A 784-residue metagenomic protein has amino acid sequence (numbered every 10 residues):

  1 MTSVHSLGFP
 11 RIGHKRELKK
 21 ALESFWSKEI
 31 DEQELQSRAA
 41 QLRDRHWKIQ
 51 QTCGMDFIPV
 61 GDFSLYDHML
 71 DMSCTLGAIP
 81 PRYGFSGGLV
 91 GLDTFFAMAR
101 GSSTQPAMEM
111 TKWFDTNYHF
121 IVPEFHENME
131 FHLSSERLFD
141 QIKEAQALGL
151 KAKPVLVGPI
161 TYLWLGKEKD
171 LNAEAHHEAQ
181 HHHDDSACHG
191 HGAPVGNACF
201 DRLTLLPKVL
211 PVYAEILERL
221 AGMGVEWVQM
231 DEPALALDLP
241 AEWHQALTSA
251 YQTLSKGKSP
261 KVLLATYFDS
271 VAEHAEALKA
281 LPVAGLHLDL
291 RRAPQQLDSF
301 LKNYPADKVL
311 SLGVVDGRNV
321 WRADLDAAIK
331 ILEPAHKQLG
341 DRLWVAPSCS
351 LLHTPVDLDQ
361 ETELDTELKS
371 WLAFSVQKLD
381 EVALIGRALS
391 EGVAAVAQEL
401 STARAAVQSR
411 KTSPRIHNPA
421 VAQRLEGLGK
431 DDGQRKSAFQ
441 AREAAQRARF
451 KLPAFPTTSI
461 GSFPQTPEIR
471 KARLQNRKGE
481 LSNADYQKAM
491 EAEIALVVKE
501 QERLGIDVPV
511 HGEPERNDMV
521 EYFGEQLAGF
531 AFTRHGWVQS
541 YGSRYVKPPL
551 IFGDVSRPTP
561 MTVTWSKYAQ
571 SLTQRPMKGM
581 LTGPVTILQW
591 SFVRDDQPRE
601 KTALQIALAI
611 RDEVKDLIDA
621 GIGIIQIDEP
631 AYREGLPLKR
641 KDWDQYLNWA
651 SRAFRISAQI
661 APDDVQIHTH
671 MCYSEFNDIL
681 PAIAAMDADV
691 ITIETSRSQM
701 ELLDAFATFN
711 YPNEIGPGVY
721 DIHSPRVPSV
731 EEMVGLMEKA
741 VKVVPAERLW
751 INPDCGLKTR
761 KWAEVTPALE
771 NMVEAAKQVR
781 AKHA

Functional and structural regions predicted by a protein language model:
M1-A784: Domain-level signal for soluble alpha/beta catalytic cores
